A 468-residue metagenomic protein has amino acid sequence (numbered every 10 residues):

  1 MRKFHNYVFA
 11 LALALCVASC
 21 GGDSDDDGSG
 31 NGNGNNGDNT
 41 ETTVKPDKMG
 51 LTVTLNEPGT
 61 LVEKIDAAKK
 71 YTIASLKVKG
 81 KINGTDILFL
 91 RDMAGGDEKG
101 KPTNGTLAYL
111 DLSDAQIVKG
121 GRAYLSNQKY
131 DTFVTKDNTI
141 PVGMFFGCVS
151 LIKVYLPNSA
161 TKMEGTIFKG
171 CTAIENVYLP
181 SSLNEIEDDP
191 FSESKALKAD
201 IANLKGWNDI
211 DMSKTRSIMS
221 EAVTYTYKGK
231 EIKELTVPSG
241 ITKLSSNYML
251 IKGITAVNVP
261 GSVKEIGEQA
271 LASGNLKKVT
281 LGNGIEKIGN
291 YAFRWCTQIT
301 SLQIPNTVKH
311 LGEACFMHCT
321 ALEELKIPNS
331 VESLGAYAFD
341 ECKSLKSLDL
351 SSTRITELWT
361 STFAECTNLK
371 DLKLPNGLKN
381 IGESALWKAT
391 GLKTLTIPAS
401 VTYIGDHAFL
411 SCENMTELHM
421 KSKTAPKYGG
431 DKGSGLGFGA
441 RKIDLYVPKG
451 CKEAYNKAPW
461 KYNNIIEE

Functional and structural regions predicted by a protein language model:
M1-F4, A10-L51: Bacterial Sec-dependent N-terminal signal peptides
P46-I65: Boundary/junction segments of secreted and surface-exposed precursor proteins
G50-L55, A74-I82, G100, G105-T139 (+14 more regions): Structural signature of tandem-repeat unit edges
T60-K69, T85-G95, K99, M144 (+9 more regions): Short, T/G/N/S-enriched strand-turn elements that build extracellular solenoid repeat scaffolds
L90-G95, Y124-D131, F191-S192, M212-T215 (+5 more regions): A structural signal for leucine-rich repeat
V142-M144, E164-K169, E187-P190, S245-Y248 (+8 more regions): Consensus positions within tandem repeat domains that build extended binding/scaffold surfaces
K214-R216, S220-A222: Long, intrinsically disordered, charge-dense linkers/tails
Y455: Ligand-binding pocket segment of bilobal, Venus flytrap-like solute-binding proteins
